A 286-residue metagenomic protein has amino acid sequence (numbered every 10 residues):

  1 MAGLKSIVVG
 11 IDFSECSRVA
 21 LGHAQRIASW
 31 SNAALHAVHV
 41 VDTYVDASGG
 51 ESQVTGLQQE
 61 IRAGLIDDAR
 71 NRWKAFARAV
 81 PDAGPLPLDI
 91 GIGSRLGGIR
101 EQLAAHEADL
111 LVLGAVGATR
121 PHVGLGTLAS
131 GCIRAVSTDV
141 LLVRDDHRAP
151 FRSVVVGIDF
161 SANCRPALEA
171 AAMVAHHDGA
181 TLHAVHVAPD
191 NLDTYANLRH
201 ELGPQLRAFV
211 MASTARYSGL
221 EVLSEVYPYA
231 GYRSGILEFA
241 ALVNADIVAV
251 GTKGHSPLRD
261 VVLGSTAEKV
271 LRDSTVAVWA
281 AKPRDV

Functional and structural regions predicted by a protein language model:
M1-G3, C16, H23, D42-V45 (+8 more regions): Structural beta-alpha unit
A2-G56, A149, S153-G203, M211-E225 (+3 more regions): Small/aliphatic-rich secondary-structure junction motif
G3, R26, W30, L88 (+2 more regions): Gly/Ser-rich helix-loop-strand patches that form or flank binding pockets for ribonucleotide-derived cofactors
D12, G91, V116-G117, D146 (+3 more regions): Structured loop/turn residues at secondary-structure junctions
S17, I92, P121-H122, C164 (+3 more regions): A conditional alpha-helix N-cap/helix-loop micro-motif detector
A20, A69, A167, L202-L206 (+2 more regions): Hydrophobic alpha-helical membrane-association signature
Q25, K74, R78, S130 (+4 more regions): Active-site phosphate/pyrophosphate- and oxyanion-stabilizing loops and adjacent acidic/basic residues in soluble
A37, P87-I92, L142, A184 (+2 more regions): A structural preference for short, hydrophobic beta-strand core positions in alpha/beta folds
